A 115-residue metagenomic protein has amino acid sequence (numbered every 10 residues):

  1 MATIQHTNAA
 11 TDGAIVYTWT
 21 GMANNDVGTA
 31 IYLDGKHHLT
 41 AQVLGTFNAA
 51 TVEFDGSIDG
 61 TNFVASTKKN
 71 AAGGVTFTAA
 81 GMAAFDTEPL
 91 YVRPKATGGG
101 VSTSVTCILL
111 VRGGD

Functional and structural regions predicted by a protein language model:
M1-T18, L110-D115: Short, intrinsically disordered N-terminal pre-domain segments
G13-Y17, G60-K69: Surface-exposed loop/edge segments in extracytoplasmic proteins
W19-L33, S57: Short Trp-Ser/Thr-centered turn/loop motifs at beta-strand boundaries
T29-V43: Aromatic, loop-rich ligand-recognition surfaces of beta-strand-rich domains
H37-A41, F85-T106: Noncatalytic modules at the cell exterior or secretory-pathway interfaces, chiefly beta-strand-rich lectin/adhesion
T46-N48, V101: Short glycine/proline-centered coil/turn motifs in the loop regions of extracellular beta-sandwich domains
N48-A65, L109-L110: Short, surface-exposed beta-strand/strand-loop-strand elements in extracellular ectodomains
K69-M82: Extracellular carbohydrate recognition and processing domains and analogous Trp-centered ligand-binding platforms
